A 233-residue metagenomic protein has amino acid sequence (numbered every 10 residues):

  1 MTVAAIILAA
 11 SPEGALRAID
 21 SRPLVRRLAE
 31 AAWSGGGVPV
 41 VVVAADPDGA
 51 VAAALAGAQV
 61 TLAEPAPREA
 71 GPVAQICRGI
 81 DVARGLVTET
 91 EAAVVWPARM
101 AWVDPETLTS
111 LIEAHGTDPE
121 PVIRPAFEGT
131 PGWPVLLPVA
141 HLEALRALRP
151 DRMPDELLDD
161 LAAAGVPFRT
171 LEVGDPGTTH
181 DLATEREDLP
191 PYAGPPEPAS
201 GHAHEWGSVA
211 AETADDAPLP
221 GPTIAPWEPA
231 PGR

Functional and structural regions predicted by a protein language model:
M1-G49, G232: N-terminal glycine-rich phosphate-binding loop and ensuing alpha1 helix
I7-A9, W96-P97, P125-A126, L171-G174: Short beta-strand segments
G14-I19, P23, D46, A66-A74 (+3 more regions): Residues at secondary-structure transition points
V25, L142, P154-L158: Structural element of the ATP-grasp superfamily
A31, G35, A53-A58, V82 (+2 more regions): Alpha-helical structural signal in soluble globular domains
W33, V41-R78: Short, surface-exposed acidic-centric catalytic microdomains
A63-R146: Conserved beta-loop-beta/alpha segment of the NTase-like Rossmann-fold superfamily that binds/positions NTPs
R149-R233: Conserved alpha/beta core of the MobA/IspD/sugar-nucleotide pyrophosphorylase nucleotidyltransferase superfamily
